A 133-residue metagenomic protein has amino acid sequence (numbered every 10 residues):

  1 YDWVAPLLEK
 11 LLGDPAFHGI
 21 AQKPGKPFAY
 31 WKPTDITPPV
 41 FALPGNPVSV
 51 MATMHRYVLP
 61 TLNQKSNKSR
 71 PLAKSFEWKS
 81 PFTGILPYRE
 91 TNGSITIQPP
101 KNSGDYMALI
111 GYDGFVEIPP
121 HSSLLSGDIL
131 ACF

Functional and structural regions predicted by a protein language model:
Y1-P6: Glycine/threonine-rich flexible loop motifs
L7-F133: Flexible glycine/proline-rich
